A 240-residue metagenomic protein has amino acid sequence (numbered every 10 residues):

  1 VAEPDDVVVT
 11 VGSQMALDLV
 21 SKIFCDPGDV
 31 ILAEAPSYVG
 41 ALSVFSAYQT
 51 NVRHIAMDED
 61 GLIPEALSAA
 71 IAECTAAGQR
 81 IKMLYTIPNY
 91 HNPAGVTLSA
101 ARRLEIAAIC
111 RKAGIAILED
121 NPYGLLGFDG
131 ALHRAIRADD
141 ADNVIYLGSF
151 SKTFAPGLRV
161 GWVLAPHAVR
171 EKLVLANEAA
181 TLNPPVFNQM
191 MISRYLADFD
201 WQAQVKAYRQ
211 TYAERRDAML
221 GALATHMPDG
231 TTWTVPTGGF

Functional and structural regions predicted by a protein language model:
V1, A203, L223-W233: Surface-exposed helix-capping loop/turn segments at secondary-structure junctions
V1-A113, G124-D139, I145, Y212: Conserved core of the PLP fold type I
G12, G40, P156, A165 (+3 more regions): A generic structural signal for residues located within well-ordered alpha-helices of large catalytic or ligand-binding
A33, L118-E119: Hydrophobic residues in beta-strands of the RecA-like P-loop NTPase core, especially within AAA+ ATPase
E65, A69, L104, E171 (+4 more regions): Feature representing long, continuous alpha-helical segments
N121-Y123, F150: Short strand-turn motif at the edge of the Rossmann-like AdoMet-binding core
I145-Q210: Conserved core segment of the aminotransferase class I/II
S193, Q210-L220, G230-F240: Conserved glycine-rich beta-strand-loop-beta hairpin in the small C-terminal domain of fold type I
